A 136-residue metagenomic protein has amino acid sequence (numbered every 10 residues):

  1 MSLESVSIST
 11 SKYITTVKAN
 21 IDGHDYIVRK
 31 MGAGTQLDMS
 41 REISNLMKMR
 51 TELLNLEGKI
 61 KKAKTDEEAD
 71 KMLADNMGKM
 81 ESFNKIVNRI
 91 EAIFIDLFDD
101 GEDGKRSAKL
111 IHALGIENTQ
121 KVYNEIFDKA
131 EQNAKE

Functional and structural regions predicted by a protein language model:
S2-N20: Short acidic, Pro/Gly- and aromatic-enriched capping/linker segments at domain boundaries
L3, I14, H24, M31-E136: Short, surface-exposed, charged amphipathic helix/loop patches that serve as local interaction elements
